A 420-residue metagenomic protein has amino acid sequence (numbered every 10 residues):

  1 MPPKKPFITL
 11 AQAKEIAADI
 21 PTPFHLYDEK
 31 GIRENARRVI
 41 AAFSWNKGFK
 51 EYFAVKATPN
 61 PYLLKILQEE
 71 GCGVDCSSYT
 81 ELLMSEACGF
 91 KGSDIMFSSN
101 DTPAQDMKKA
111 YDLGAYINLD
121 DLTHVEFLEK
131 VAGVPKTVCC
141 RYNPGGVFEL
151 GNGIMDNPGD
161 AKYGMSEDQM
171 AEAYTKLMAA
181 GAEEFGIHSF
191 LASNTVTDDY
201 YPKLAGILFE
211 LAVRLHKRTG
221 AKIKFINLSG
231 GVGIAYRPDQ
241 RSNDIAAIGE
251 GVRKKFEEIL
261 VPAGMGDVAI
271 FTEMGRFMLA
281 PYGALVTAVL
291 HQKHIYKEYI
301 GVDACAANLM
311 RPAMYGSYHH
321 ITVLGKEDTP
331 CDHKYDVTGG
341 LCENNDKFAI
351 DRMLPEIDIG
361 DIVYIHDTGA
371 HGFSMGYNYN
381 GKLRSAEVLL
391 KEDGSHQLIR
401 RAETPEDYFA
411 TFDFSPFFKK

Functional and structural regions predicted by a protein language model:
M1-I117, L122-K136, L177-A179, E183 (+3 more regions): A charged N-terminal "starter" segment
I32, K56, S78, A110 (+6 more regions): Conserved, mostly hydrophobic/aromatic
P59-Y62, P103, E126, V147-F148 (+6 more regions): Flexible loop/turn segments at secondary-structure boundaries
L64, E86-A87, M107-K109, L128-A132 (+6 more regions): Short acidic, glycine/serine/threonine-rich loops at helix termini
G73-D75, M96, N118, C139-R141 (+8 more regions): Structured core elements
G133-V147: Glycine-rich, aromatic-flanked loop segments that form ligand/cofactor-binding clefts across common enzyme folds
P144-L290: Active-site loop/helix belt of alpha/beta enzymes
M265-K420: Charged (often Lys/Glu-rich) extended helix/loop segments that serve as interaction or gating elements
